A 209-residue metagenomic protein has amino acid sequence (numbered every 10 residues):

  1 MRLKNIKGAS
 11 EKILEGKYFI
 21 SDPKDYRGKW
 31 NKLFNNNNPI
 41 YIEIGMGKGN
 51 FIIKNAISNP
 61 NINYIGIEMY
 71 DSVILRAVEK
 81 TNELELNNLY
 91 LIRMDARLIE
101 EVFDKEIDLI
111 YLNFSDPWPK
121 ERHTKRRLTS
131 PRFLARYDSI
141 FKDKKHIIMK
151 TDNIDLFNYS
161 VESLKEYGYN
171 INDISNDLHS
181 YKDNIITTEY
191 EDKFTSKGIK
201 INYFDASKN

Functional and structural regions predicted by a protein language model:
M1-I40, N50-I57: S-adenosyl-L-methionine
N5, E162, Y167-N209: Class I S-adenosyl-L-methionine
G45-K48: Class I SAM-dependent methyltransferase "Motif I" SAM/SAH-binding loop
Y70: Conserved SAM/SAH-binding beta-strand->alpha-helix loop
I74-R76, F157: Short alpha-helix immediately C-terminal to the canonical SAM-binding loop
V78-D104: S-adenosyl-L-methionine
T129-D143: A short glycine-rich, Lys/Arg-flanked "PGG" loop and its adjoining helix->strand segment in the class I
K144-T151: Conserved beta-strand signature within the Rossmann-like core of class I S-adenosyl-L-methionine
